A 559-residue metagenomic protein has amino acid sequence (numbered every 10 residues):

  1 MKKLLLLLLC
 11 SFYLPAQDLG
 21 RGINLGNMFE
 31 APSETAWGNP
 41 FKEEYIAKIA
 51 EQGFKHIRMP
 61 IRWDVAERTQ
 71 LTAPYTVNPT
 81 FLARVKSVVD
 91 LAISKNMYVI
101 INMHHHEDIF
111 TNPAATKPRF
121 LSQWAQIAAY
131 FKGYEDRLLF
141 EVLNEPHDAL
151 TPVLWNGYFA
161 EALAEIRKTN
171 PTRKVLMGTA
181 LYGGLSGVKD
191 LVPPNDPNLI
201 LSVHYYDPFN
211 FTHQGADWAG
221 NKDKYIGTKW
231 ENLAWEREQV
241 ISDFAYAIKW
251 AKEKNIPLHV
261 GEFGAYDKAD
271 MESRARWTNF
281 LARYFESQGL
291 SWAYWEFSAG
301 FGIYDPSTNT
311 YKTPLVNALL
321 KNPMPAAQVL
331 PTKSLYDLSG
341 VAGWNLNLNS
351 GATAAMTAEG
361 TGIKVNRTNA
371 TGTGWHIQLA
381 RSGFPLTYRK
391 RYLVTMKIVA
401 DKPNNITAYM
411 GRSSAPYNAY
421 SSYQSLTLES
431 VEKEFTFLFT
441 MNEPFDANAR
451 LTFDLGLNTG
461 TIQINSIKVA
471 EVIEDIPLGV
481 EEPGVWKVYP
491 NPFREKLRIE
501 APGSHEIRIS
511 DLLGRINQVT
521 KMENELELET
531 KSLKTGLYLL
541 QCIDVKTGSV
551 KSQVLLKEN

Functional and structural regions predicted by a protein language model:
M1-L4, K557: Positively charged n-region of N-terminal signal peptides that target proteins for export
K3-Y13: Sec-dependent N-terminal signal peptides
D18-K174, T179-G187, N198, L315: Active-site mouth of glycoside hydrolases
L121-A234, I241-A265, S287-Q288: Active-site region of glycoside hydrolase catalytic domains
D270-S334: Aromatic-rich peripheral "rim/lid" segments of glycoside hydrolase catalytic domains that contact and position glycan
Q328-P477: Extracellular and organelle-lumenal recognition/adhesion modules and their flexible linkers in secreted
E481-Y489, F493-N559: C-terminal outer-membrane/trafficking sorting elements
